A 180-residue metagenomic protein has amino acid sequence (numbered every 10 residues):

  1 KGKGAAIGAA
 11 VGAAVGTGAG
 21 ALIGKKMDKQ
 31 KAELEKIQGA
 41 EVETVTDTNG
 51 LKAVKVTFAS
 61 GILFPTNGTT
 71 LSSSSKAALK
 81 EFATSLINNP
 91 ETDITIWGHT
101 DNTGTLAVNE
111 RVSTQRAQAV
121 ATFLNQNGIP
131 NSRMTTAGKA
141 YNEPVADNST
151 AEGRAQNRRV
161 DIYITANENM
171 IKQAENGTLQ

Functional and structural regions predicted by a protein language model:
K1-E35: Short, low-complexity, glycine-enriched hydrophobic/amphipathic alpha-helices that associate with lipid bilayers
A13-A14, K29, E33, S74-E81 (+3 more regions): Extracytoplasmic/secreted proteins, especially bacterial periplasmic and envelope-associated proteins
A19-A21, L63-S72, L106-N109: Second-shell loop/turn segments in exported
K26-K55, E175: Amphipathic, membrane-active segments
Q38, G50-V54, F58-S60, N67 (+4 more regions): Envelope-exposed proteins and targeting segments
G39, D47, A59-G61, N67-T69 (+4 more regions): Solvent-exposed coil/turn segments that connect beta secondary-structure elements in extracytoplasmic/periplasmic
L63-W97, N125, A155, I162 (+1 more regions): Periplasmic peptidoglycan-binding/anchoring modules of Gram-negative envelope and division proteins
H99-Q173: Periplasmic OmpA-like peptidoglycan-binding domain that tethers envelope proteins to the cell wall
